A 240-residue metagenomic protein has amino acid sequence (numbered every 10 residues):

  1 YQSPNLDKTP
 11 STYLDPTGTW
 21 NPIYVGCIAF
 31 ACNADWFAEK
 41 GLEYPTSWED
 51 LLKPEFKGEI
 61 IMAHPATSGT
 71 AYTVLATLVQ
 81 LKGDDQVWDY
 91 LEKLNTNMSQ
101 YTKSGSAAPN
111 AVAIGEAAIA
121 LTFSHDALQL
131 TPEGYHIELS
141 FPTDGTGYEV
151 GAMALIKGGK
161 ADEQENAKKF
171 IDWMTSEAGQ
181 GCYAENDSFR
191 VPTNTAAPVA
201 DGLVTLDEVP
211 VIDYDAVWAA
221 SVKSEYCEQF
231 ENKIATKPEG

Functional and structural regions predicted by a protein language model:
Y1-E116: Extracytoplasmic ligand-binding site segments that recognize negatively charged/polar headgroups
Y1-L6, W20-N21, E49, Y135-G147 (+1 more regions): Short beta-strand->loop
G26, Y90-N95, T102, G134-K157: Periplasmic-binding protein-like
A31-W36, A76, V150-E163, C182-Y183: A bilobed periplasmic-binding-protein/Venus flytrap-type ligand-binding module shared by bacterial periplasmic
E55-A63, W173-A197: Periplasmic-binding protein-like
Q86, Y90, G151, A161-M174 (+1 more regions): Short amphipathic alpha-helical coupling segments at ligand-binding clamshell hinges and other catalytic/signaling
A113, A118-H136: A ligand-binding cleft/hinge motif common to bilobed small-molecule-binding domains
E208, I212-G240: Conserved C-terminal helix/tail region of periplasmic/extracytoplasmic solute-binding proteins
